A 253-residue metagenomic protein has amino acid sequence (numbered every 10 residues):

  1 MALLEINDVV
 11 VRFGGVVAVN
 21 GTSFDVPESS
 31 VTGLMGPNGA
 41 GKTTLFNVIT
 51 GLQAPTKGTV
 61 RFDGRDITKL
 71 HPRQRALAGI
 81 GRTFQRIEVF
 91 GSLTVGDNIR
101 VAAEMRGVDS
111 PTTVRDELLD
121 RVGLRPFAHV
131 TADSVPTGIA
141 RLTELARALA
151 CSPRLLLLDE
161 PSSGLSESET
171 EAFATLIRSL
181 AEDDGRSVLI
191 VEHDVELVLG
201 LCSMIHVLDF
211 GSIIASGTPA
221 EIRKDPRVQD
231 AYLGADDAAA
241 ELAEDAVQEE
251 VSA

Functional and structural regions predicted by a protein language model:
M1-A253: Glycine-rich phosphate-binding loops of nucleotide-dependent enzymes
